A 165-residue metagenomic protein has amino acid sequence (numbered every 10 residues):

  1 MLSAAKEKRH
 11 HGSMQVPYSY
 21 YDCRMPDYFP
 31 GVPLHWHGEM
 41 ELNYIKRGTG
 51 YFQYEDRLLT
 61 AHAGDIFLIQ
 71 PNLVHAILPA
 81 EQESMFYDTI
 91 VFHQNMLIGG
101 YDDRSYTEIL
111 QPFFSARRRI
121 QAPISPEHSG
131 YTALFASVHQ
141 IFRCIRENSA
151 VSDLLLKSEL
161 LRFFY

Functional and structural regions predicted by a protein language model:
M1-H62, I66, L73, T107-E108 (+2 more regions): Generic protein-terminus/edge-of-domain signal
L2-Y20, V74-F142: A hydrophobic/aromatic-rich effector-binding and dimerization subdomain of bacterial HTH-type transcriptional regulators
P30-W36, L78-A80, G100-D102, S152: Short histidine-centered beta-strand/loop micro-motifs that create catalytic or ligand/metal-coordination sites
Y44, A133-S137, E159: Amphipathic, well-ordered alpha-helical segments in soluble domains
P71, R117, I145-S149: A general structural signal marking secondary-structure boundaries and capping sites
P126-T132, I145-L161: All-alpha amphipathic helical-bundle segments outside canonical DNA-binding/catalytic cores that form hydrophobic
H139-F142, R146, F164-Y165: Short amphipathic alpha-helical interface segments enriched in basic and hydrophobic/aromatic residues, used as
